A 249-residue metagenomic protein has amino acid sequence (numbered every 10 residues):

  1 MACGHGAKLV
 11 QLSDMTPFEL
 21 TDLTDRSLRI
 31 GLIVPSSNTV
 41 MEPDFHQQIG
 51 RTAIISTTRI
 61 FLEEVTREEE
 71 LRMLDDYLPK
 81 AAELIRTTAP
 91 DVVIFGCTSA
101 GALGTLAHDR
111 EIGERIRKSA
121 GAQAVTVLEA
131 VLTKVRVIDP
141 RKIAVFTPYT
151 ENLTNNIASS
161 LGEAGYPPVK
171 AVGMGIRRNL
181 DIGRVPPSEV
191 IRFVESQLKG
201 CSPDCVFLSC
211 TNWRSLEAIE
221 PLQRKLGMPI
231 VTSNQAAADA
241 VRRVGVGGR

Functional and structural regions predicted by a protein language model:
C3-K80, F146, E151-P186: N-terminal glycine-rich anion-binding loop in soluble enzyme alpha/beta folds
D75-T88, R192-P203: Short, well-structured alpha-helical segments in soluble
A82-E129: Glycine/small-residue-rich loop that forms an oxyanion/phosphate-binding "nest" at active or ligand-binding sites
D91-G96, A144-V145, S202-C210: Periplasmic-binding protein-like
I94-F95, A124-L128, K170-A171, F207-L208 (+1 more regions): General beta-strand structural signal in soluble alpha/beta enzymes
I112-E163: Hydrophobic, well-structured mid-protein blocks that either form specific transmembrane helices
I176-D181, L226, I230-R249: Short, flexible loop segments at boundaries between secondary-structure elements
R192-K225, A237-A238: Hydrophobic alpha-helical
